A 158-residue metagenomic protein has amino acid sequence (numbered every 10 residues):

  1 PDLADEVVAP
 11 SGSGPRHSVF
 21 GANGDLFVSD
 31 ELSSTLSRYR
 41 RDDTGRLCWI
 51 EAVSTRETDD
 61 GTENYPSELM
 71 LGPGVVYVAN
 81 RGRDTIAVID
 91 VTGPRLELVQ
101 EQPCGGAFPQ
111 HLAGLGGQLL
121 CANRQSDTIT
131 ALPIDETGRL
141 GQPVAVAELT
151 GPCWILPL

Functional and structural regions predicted by a protein language model:
D2-A9, I50-D60, E97-P103, Q142-A147: A short beta-strand motif characteristic of beta-propeller blades
A9-D25, T55-P73, G105-L119, A147-L158: Beta-rich, blade/repeat-based domains predominating in secreted/periplasmic proteins but also intracellular
G12-G14, L26-R38, D42-T44: Beta-propeller domains
V28-L32, V78-R81, C121-Q125: Conserved beta-strand positions in repeat-built beta-propeller and related beta-rich domains
S34-L36, D84-I86, D127-I129: Structural signal for beta-propeller blades
Y39-L47, I89-R95, L132-R139: Short loop/turn segments immediately following beta-strands, especially the blade-tip and inter-blade linker loops
S67, L71-F108: C-terminal structural cap/anchor segments
R95-Q100, H111-L158: C-terminal closing repeat unit and adjoining cap/tail of repeat-based domains
